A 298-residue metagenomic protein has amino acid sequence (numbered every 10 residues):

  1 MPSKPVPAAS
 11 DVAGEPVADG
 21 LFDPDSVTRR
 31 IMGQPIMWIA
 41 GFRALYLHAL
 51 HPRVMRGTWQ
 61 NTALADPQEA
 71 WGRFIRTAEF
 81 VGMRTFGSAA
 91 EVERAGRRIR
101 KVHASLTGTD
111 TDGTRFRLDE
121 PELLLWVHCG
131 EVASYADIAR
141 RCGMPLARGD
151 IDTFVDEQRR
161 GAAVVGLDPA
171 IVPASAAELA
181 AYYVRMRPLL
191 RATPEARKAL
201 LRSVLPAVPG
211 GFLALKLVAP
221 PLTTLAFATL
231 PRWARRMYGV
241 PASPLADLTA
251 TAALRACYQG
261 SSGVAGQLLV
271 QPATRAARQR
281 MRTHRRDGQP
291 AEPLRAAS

Functional and structural regions predicted by a protein language model:
M1-W126, G130-S298: Mature, function-bearing regions of proteins
